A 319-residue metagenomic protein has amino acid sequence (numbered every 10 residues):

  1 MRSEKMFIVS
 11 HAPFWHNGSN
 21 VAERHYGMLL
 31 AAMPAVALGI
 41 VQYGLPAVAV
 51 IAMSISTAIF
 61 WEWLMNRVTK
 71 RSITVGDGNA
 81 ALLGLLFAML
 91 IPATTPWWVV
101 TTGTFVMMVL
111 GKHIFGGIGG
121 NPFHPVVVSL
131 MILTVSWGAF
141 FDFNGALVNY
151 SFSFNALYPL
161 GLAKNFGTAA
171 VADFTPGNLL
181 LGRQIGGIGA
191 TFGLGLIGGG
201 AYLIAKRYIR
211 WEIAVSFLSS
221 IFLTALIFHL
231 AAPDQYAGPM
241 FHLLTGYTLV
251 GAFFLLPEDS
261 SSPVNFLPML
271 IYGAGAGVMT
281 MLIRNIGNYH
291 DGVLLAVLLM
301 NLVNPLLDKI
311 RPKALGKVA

Functional and structural regions predicted by a protein language model:
M1-I59, G316-V318: N-terminal signal-anchor module of multipass membrane proteins
A12, F60-S72, M108-G119, G198-R207 (+1 more regions): C-terminal ends of transmembrane helices
A31-L38, W61-E62, A80-A88, T104-M108 (+4 more regions): Hydrophobic, membrane-inserted alpha-helices
G44-T57, T94-G103, L179-G193, Q235-T248: Structural signature of hydrophobic alpha-helical transmembrane segments
S56-L64, F105-I114, L130-V135, S220-A225 (+2 more regions): Alpha-helical transmembrane segments and their membrane-interface exit regions
I73-L83, V99-F105, G120-L130, W211-S219 (+2 more regions): Cytoplasmic-side transmembrane-helix entry/capping segments in multi-pass membrane proteins
G119-I197: Long hydrophobic alpha-helical segments that form multi-pass transmembrane helix bundles in integral membrane proteins
P122-V127, P239-T248, M269, G287-M300: Loop-to-transmembrane alpha-helix initiation sites
